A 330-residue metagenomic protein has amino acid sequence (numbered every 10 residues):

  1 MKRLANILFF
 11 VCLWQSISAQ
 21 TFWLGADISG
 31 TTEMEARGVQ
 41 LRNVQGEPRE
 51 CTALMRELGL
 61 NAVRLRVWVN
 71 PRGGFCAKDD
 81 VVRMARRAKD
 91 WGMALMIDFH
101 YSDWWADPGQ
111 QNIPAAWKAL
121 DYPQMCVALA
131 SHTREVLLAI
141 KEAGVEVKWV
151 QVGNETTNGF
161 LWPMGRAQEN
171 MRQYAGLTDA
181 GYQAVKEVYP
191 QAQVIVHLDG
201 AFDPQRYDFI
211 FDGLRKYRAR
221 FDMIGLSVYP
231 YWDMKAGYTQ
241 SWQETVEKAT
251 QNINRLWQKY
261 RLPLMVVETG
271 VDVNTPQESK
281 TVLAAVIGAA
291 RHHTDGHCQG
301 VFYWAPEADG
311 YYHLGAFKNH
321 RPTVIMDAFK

Functional and structural regions predicted by a protein language model:
M1-Q20: Bacterial Sec-dependent N-terminal signal peptides
Q20, E50-G59, R83-A94, L138-V145 (+4 more regions): Acidic (Asp/Glu)-rich catalytic clusters
T21-A94, H100-L129, E135, Y238-S241: N-terminal substrate-binding region of glycoside hydrolase catalytic domains
L24-I28, V63-L65, L95-F99, K148-V152 (+4 more regions): Hydrophobic faces of well-ordered beta-strands that scaffold small-molecule active sites in alpha/beta enzyme cores
S29-T31, W68-N70, H100-W104, V152-T157 (+4 more regions): Active-site beta-loop-alpha junctions enriched in small/polar residues
A36, M223-L226, A236: Active-site capping/gating regions of soluble enzymes
A36-Q40, Q251, R255-R261, V273-K330: Aromatic-rich peripheral "rim/lid" segments of glycoside hydrolase catalytic domains that contact and position glycan
A77-V82, D107-F221, D233-Q251, T275-I287 (+1 more regions): Active-site cleft segment of glycoside hydrolase catalytic domains centered on the general acid/base Glu
